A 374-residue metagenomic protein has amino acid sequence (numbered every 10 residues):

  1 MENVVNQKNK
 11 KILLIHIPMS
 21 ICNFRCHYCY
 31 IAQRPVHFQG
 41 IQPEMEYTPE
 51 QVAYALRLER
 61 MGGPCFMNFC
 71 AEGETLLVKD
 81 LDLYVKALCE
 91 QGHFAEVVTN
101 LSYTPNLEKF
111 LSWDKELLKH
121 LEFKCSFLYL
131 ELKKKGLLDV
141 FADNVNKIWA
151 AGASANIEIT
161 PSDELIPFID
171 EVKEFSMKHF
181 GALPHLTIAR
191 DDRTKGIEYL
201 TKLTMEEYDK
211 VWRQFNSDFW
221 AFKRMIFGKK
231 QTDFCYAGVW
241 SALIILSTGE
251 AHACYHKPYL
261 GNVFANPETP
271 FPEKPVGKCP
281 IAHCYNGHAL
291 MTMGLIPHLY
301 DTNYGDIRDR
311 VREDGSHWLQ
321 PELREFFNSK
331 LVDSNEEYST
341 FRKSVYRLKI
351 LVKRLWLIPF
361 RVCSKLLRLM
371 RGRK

Functional and structural regions predicted by a protein language model:
M1-V5, K278-K374: Radical SAM enzyme core and accessory elements
V4-Y47: Canonical Radical SAM [4Fe-4S] cluster-binding loop centered on the CxxxCxxC motif and its immediate flanking residues
Q33-E46, G63-L77, Q91-N106, E116-V140 (+2 more regions): Core AdoMet radical
A53-E72, E313-K330: Short Fe-S-cluster ligation motifs
A53-L56, D82-V85, E108-L111, F141-N146 (+1 more regions): Generic structural signal for well-ordered alpha-helices, preferentially at hydrophobic/aromatic core positions
L58-R60, C89, F110-H120, D143-A150: Acidic (Asp/Glu)-rich catalytic clusters
L128-S247, H252: Radical SAM enzyme [4Fe-4S]-AdoMet core and its adjacent flexible, acidic and glycine-rich loops/tails across
G196-H317: Accessory C-terminal segments flanking Radical SAM cores
